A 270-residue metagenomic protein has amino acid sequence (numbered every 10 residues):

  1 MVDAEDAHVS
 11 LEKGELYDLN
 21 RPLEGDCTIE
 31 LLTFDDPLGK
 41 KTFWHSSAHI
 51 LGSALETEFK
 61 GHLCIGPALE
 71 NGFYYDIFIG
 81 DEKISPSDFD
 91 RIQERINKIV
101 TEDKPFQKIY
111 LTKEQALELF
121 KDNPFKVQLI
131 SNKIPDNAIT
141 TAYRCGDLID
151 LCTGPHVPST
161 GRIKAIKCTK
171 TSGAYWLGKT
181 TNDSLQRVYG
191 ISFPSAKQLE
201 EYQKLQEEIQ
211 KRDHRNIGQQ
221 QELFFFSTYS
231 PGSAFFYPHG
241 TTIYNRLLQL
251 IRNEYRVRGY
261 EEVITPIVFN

Functional and structural regions predicted by a protein language model:
M1-D3: Short amphipathic, charge-patterned alpha-helical segments
D6-V9, K13, R21-T42, F59-A68 (+1 more regions): Auxiliary tRNA-acceptor-end handling modules of aminoacyl-tRNA synthetases
G52: Short active-site segment of divalent metal-dependent hydrolases/proteases that encodes the spacing between
L55-E56: Short Ser/Thr-interspersed hydrophobic loop/turn segments at strand-loop and sheet-helix junctions that line or gate
